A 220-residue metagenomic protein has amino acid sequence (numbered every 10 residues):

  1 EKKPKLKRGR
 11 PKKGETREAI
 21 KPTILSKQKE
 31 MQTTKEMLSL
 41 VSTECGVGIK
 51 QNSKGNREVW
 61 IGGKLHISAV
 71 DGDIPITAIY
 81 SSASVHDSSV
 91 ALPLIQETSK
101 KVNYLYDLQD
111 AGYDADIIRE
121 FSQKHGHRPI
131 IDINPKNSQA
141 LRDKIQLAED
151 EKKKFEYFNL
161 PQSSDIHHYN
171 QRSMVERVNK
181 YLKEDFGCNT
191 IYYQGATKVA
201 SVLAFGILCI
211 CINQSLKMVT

Functional and structural regions predicted by a protein language model:
E1-K124: Polybasic low-complexity intrinsically disordered regions
E1-K2, I117, A140-R142, S201-A204: Short, solvent-exposed polar/charged micro-motifs at secondary-structure junctions
P93-Q96, R142-D143, A148, K198-A200 (+1 more regions): Short, charged/polar low-complexity linear motifs in solvent-exposed/disordered segments
A111-E184: Helix-centered, glycine/charged polyanion-binding patches within enzymatic domains that contact phosphate-containing
L160-T220: Basic, amphipathic alpha-helical segments enriched in Lys/Arg and hydrophobic/aromatic residues
